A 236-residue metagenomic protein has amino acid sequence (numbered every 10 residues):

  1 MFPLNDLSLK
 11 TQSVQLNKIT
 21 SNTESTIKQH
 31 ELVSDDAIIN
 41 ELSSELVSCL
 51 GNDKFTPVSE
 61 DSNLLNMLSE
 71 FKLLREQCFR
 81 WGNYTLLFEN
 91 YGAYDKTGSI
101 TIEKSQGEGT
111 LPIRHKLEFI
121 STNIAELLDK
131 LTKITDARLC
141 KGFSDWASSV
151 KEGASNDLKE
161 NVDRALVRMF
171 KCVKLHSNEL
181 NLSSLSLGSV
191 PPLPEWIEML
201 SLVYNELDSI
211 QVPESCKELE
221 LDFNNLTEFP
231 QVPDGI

Functional and structural regions predicted by a protein language model:
M1-H30: Non-Sec secretion/translocation targeting segments of pathogen effectors
H30, V58-S62, G107, L111 (+1 more regions): Extended non-catalytic scaffold regions that mediate assembly and binding in large macromolecular machines
G51, L65, C78-N90, G98 (+4 more regions): The feature captures the LRR N-terminal capping module
F55-K72: Short Lys/Arg-enriched alpha/beta "domain-start" segment
G98-K104: Short polybasic amphipathic segments
L175, E195, E214, N224 (+1 more regions): Inter-repeat linker/turn residues at the boundaries of leucine-rich repeats
V190-L193, I210, F229-V232: Canonical leucine-rich repeat
